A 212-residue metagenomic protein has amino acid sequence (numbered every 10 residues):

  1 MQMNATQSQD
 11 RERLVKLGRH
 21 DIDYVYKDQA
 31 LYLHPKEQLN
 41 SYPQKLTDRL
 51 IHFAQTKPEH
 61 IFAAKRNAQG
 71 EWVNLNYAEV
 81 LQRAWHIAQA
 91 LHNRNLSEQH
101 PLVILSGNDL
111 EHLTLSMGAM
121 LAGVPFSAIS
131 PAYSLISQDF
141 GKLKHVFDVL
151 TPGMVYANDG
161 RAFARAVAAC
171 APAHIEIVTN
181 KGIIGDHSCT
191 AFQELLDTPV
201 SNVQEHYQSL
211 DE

Functional and structural regions predicted by a protein language model:
M1-E37, T151, A169, I184 (+2 more regions): AMP-binding adenylation
I22-Y32, R49-L75: AMP-dependent adenylate-forming
Q38, A63-M117, Y133-K142, S188-N202 (+1 more regions): Conserved AMP-binding/adenylate-forming core of the ANL superfamily
D109-S134, H145-M154: A short helix-loop-beta submotif of the ANL/AMP-binding
L143-K144, M154-D211: ANL superfamily adenylate-forming
